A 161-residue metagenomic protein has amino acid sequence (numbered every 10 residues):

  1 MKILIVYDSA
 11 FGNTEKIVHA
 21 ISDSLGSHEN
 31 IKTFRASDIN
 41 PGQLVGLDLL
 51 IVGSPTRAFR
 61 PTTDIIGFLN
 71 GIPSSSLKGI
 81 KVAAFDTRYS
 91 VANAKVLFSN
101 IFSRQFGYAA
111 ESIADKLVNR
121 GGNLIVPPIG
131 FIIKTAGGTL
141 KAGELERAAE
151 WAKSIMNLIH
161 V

Functional and structural regions predicted by a protein language model:
K2-H28: N-terminal beta1-alpha1 ligand-phosphate binding loop
S24-F34, G46-V161: FMN-binding flavodoxin-like domain, especially the glycine-rich phosphate-binding loop
D38-Q43: Short acidic active-site motifs
